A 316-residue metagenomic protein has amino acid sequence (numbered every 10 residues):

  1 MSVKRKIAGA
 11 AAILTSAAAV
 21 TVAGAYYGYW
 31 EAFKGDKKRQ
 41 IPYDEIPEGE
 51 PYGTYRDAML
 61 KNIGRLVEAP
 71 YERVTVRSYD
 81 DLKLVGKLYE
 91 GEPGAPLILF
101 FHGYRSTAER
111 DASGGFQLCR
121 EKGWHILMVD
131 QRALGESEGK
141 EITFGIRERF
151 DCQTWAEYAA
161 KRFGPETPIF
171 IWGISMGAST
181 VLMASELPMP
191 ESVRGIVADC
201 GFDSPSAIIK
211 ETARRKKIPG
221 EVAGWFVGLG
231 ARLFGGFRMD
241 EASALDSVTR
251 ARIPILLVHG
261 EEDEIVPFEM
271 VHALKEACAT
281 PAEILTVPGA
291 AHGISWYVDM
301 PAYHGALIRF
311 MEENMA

Functional and structural regions predicted by a protein language model:
A12-R77: An N-terminal hydrophobic leader/cap segment in hydrolases
A95-G103: Short beta-strand element of the alpha/beta-hydrolase
Y104-L118: The serine-hydrolase catalytic nucleophile loop
C119-E138: Conserved alpha/beta-hydrolase
I142-F163: Alpha/beta-hydrolase active-site loop
M183-R238, D246: Hydrolase active-site cap/lid region
R250-R252, L257-H259, D263: Short beta-strand/loop motif that positions the catalytic acidic residue of the alpha/beta-hydrolase fold
A290, Y297-A316: Catalytic active-site module of serine/aspartate enzymes centered on a nucleophile-bearing elbow/loop
